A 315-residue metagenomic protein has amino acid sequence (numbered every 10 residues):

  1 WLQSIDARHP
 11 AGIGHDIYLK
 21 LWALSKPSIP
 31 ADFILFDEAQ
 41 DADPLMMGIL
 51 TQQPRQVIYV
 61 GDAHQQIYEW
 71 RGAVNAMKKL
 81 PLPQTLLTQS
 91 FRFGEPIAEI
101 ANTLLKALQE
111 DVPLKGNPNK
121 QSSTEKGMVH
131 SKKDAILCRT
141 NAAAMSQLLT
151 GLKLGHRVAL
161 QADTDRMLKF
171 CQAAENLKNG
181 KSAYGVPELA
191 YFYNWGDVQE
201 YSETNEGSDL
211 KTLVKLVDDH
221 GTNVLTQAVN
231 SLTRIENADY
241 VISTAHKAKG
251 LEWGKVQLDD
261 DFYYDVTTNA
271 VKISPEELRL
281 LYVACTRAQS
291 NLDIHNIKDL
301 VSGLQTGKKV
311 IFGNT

Functional and structural regions predicted by a protein language model:
W1-L35, P44-M46, E69: Accessory N-terminal region flanking or inserted into the helicase ATPase core in nucleic-acid motor proteins
S28-I29, F33, Q40-S123, S131 (+8 more regions): Conserved helicase motor core of SF1/SF2 NTP-dependent helicases
E38-D41, R287: Catalytic glutamate of the conserved HExxH
A162-S182: Short alpha-helix plus adjacent loop in nuclease-associated cores
E175-H295, D299: Conserved helicase C-terminal RecA-like lobe
K298-I311: Charge-dense, low-complexity polyampholytic segments
G313-T315: Acidic, low-complexity intrinsically disordered tails
